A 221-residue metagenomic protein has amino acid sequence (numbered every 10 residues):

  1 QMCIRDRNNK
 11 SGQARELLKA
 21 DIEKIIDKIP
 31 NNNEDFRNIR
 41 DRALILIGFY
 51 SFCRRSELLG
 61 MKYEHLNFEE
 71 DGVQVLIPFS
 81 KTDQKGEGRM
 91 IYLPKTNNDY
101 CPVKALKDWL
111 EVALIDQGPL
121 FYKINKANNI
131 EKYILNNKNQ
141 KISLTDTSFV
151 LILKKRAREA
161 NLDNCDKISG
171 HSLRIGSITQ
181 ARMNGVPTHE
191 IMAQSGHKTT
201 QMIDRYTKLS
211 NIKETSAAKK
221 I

Functional and structural regions predicted by a protein language model:
Q1, R5-I221: Extended, non-catalytic subsegments within catalytic or DNA/protein-binding/adaptor domains
